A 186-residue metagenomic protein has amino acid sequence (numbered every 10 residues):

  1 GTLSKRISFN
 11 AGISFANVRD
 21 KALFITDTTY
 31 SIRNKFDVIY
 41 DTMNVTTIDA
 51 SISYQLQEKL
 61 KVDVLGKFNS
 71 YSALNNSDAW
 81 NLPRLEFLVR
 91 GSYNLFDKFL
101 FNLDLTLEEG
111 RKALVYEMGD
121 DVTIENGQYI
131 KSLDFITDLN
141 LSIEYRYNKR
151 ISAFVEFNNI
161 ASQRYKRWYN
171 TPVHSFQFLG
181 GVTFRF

Functional and structural regions predicted by a protein language model:
G1-F186: Exposed, low-structure sequence patches enriched in small/polar residues
